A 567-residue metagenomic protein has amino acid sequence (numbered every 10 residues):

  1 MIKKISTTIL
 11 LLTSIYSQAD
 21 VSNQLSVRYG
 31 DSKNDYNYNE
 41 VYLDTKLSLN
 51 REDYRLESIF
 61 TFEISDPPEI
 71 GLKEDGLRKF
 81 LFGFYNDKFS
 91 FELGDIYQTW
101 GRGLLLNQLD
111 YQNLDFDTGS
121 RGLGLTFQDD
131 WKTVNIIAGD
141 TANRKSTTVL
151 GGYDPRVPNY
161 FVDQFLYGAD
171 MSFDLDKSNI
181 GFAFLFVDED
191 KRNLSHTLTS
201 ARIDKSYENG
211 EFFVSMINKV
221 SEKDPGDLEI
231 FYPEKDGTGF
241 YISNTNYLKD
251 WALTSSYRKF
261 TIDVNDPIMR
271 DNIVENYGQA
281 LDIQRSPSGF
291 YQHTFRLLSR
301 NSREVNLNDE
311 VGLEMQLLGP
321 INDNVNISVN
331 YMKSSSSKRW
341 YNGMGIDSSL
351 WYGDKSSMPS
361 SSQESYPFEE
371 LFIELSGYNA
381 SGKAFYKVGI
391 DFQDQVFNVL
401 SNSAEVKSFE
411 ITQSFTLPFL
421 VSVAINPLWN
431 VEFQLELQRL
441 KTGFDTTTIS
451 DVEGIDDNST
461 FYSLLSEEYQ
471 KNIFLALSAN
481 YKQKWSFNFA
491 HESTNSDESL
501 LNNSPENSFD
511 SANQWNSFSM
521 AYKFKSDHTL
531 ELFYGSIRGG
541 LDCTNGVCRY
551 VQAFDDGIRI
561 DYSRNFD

Functional and structural regions predicted by a protein language model:
I2-T8: Sec-dependent signal peptide recognition, specifically the positively charged N-region followed immediately by
L10-Q18: Hydrophobic h-region of N-terminal signal peptides that target proteins for export in Gram-negative bacteria
L11, F116-S120, I242, E369: Short secondary-structure subsegments characteristic of cysteine-rich extracellular domains
S17-N107, L114-A138, L166-L175, F182 (+13 more regions): Beta-barrel outer-membrane channel/assembly domains of diderm bacteria
E40-Y42, F186, R192-S206, F213-D567: Exposed, low-structure sequence patches enriched in small/polar residues
W100-G103, K145-S146, E498, L541: Short acidic/His/Gly/Ser-rich catalytic and metal-binding motifs that mark active-site loops of diverse hydrolases
L109-Y111, P155-R156: Short, conserved, GDST-rich strand-edge loop motifs in beta-rich repeat architectures
V134-T197, D204-S206: Hydrophobic, small-residue-rich alpha-helical packing segments that form membrane-like cores
